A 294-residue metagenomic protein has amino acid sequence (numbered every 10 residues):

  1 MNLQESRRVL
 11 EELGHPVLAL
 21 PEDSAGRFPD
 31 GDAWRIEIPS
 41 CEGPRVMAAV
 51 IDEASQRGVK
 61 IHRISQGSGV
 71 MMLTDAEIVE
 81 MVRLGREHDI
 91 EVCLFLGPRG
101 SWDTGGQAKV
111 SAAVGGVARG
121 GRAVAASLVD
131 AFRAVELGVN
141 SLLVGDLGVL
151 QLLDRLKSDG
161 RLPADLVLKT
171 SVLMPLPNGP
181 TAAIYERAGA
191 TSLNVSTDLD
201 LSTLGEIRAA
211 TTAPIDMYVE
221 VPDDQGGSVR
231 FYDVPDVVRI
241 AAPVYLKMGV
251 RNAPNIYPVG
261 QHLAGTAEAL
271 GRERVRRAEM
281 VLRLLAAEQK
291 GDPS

Functional and structural regions predicted by a protein language model:
M1-V139, V144-L176, L201-S294: Active-site pocket-lining/capping segments in soluble small-molecule metabolic enzymes
R133, T181-I184: Well-formed, non-transmembrane alpha-helical positions, independent of function
L142, A190-S196: Conserved catalytic-core segments centered on acid/base and nucleophilic motifs
A183-E186, T203: Acidic/histidine-rich catalytic cores of soluble enzymes
